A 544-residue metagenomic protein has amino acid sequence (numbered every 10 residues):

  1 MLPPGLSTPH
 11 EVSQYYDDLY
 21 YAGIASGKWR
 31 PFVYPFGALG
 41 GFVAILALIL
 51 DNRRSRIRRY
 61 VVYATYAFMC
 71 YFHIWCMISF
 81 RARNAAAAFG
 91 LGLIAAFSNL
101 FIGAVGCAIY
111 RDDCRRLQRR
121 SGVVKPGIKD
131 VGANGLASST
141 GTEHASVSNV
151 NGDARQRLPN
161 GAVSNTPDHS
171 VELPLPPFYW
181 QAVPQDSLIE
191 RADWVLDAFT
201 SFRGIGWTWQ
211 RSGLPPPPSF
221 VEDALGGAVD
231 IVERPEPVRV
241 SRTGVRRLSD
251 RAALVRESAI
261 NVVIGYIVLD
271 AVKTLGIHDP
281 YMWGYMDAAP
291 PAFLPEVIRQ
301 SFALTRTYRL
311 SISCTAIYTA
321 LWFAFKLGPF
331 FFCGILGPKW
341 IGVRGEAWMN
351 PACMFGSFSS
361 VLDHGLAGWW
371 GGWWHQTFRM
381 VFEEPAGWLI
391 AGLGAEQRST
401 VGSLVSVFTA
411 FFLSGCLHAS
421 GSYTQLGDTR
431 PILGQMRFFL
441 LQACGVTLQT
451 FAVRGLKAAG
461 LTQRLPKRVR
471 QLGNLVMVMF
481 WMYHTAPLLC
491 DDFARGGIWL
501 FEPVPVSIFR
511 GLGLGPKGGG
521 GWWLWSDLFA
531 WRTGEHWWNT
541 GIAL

Functional and structural regions predicted by a protein language model:
M1-V33, R468-G473, P516-G521, T533-L544: Fungi-biased regulatory scaffold/adaptor regions
L2-P3, T8-D153: Noncatalytic N-terminal accessory/assembly modules of large enzymes
L2-Y21, L39-V43, F68-H73, D223-R247 (+3 more regions): Membrane-proximal N-terminal segments immediately preceding the first transmembrane helix
Y16-Y34, L46-V62, I74-L91, A271-I312 (+4 more regions): Membrane-lumen (extracellular) interface motif
G27-L39, R56-A67, N84-F97, A253-Y266 (+4 more regions): Transmembrane alpha-helices of multi-pass eukaryotic membrane proteins
A38-N52, M69-R81, A96-A108, G265-I277 (+5 more regions): Membrane-embedded alpha-helices of multi-pass membrane proteins, especially ion channels and transporters
A85-V297, L310-F325, F331-I341, N350-S357 (+1 more regions): Intramembrane catalytic core of multi-pass membrane enzymes that act on lipidic substrates
C333-G415, A419-S422, L461-L544: Membrane-interfacial catalytic/cofactor-binding modules of polytopic membrane enzymes
